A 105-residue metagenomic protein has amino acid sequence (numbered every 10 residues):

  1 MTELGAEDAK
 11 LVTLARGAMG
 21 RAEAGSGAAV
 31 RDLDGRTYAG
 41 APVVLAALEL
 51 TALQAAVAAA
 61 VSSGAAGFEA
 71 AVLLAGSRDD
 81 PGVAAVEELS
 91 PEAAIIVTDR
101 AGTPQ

Functional and structural regions predicted by a protein language model:
M1-R21, S63-Q105: C-terminal binding/interaction regions
A22-S26: Short, small/polar residue-rich loop motifs at catalytic or cofactor-binding pockets
G27-A28, I95: Generic short beta-strand
D32: Short, acidic, Ser/Thr-enriched surface-loop or helix-capping motifs
G35: Flexible, polar/acidic helix-loop-strand segments at domain edges
L45-S62: A short, polar/charged loop-to-alpha-helix boundary motif
